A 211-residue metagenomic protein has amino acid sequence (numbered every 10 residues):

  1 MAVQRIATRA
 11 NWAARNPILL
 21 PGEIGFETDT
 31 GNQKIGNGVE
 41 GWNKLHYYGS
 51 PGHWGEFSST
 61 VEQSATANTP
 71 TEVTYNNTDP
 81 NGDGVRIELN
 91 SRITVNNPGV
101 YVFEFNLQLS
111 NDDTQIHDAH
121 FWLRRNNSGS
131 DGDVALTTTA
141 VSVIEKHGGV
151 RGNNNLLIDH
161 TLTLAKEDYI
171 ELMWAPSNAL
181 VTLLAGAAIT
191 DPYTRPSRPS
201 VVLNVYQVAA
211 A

Functional and structural regions predicted by a protein language model:
M1-I24, T30, G41-Y48: Extracellular/surface-exposed low-complexity repeats and stalk/linker segments enriched in Gly/Pro and small polar
N16-I18, I24-G25, T161-L162, T194-R195: A general structural signal for short secondary-structure junctions and capping/turn motifs
G22, N32, H120-W122: Conserved beta-strand and immediately adjacent loop positions that scaffold enzyme active sites
I24, G31-N32, V100, Y169: Generic structural signal for coil-to-beta-strand starts
E27-G31, I116-D118: A short, compositionally biased
D29-Y48, V202, Y206-A209: A signal for long, low-complexity, Ser/Thr/Asn-enriched, surface-exposed stalk/shaft and domain-boundary segments
G49-A211: Extracellular jelly-roll beta-sandwich "head" domains, especially the C-terminal globular C1q domain
